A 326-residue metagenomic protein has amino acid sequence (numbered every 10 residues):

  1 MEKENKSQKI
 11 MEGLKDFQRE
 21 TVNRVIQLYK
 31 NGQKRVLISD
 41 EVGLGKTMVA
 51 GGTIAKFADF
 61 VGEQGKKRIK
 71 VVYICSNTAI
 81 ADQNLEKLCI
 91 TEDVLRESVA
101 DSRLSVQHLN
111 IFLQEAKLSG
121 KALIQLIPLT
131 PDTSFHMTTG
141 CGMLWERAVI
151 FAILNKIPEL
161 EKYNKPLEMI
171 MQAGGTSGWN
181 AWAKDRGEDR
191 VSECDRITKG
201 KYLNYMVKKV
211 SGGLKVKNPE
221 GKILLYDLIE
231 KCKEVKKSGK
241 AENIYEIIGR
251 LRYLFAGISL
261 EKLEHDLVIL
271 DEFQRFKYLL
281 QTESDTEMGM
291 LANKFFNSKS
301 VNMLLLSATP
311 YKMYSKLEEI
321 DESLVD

Functional and structural regions predicted by a protein language model:
M1, S102-G257: Coupling/switch/interface segments within P-loop NTPase motor domains and analogous charged loops in nucleic-acid
E2-L37, M48: Conserved pre-motif I regulatory segment
L14, Y73, K262, D266: Aromatic-acidic/polar surface patches that form glycan- and anion
G32-I38, R68-K70, N302: Pre-Walker A (Motif I) flank of P-loop NTPase domains
V36-I38, V99-S102, V106: Short glycine-rich, low-complexity/disordered patches
L44-G62, K66-K67, T78-R96, K233-D326: Signature of the SF2 helicase/ATPase Hel1-core->accessory helical subdomain module
Y73-T78, L129-T130: A short hydrophobic beta-strand->loop->alpha-helix junction that borders the nucleotide-binding pocket of P-loop NTPases
